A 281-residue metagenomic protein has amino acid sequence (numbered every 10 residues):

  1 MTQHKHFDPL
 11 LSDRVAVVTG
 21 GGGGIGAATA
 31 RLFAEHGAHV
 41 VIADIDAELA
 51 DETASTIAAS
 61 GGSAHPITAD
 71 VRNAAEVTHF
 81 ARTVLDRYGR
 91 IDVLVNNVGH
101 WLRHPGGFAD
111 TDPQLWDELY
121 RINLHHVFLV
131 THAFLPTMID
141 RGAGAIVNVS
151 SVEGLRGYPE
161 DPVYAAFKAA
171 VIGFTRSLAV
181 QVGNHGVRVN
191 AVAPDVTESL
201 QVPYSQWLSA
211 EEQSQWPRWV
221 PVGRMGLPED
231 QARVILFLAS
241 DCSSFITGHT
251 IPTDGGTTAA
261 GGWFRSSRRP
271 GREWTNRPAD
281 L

Functional and structural regions predicted by a protein language model:
H4-F7, D110, N184, A191-V220 (+1 more regions): A glycine/serine/threonine-rich, flexible loop-to-helix segment that serves as the NAD(P) cofactor-binding "lid"
F7-V41, L178: Canonical Rossmann dinucleotide-binding motif of NAD(H)/NADP(H)-dependent dehydrogenases/reductases, specifically
P105-F108, D112-Y120, W216: Substrate-binding pocket helix/loop in short-chain dehydrogenase/reductase
F128, R188, R224-T253, T258: C-terminal substrate-recognition "lid" of short-chain dehydrogenase/reductases
T131, F167, T175: Active-site helix of classical SDR
P136, V180-N184, S244: Alpha-helical segment proximal to the catalytic Tyr-Lys
S151: Residue(s) in the substrate-gating loop at a strand-loop-helix junction that position the organic substrate next
